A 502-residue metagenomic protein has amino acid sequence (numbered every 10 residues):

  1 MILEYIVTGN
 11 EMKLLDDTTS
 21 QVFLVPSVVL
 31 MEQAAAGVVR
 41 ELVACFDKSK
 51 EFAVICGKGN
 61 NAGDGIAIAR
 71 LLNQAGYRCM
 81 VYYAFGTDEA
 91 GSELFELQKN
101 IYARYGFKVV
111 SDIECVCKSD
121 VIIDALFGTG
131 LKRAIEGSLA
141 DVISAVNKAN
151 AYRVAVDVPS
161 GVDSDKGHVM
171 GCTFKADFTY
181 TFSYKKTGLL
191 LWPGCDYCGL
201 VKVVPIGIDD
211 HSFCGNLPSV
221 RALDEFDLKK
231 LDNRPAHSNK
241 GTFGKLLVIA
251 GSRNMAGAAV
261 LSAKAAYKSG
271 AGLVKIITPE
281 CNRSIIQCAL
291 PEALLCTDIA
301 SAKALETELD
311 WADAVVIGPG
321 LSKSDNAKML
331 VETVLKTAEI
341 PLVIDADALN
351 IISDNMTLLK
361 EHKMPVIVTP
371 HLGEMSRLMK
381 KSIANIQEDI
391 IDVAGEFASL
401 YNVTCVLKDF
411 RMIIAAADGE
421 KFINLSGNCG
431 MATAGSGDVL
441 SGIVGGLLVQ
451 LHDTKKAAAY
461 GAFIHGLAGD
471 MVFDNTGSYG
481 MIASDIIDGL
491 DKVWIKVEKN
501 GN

Functional and structural regions predicted by a protein language model:
M1-M80, L189-L342, A346, N350-I367 (+1 more regions): Small-residue (G/A/S/T)-rich helix-start motifs and N-terminal tracts that mark the onset
V39-A125, A134-V156: Nucleotide and nucleotide-moiety/phosphate-recognizing core
Y83-F85, I113-V116, S183, C296-I299 (+1 more regions): Short beta->alpha connector loops at strand-helix junctions that form conserved, small/polar/Pro-enriched
T87-E89, T129-L131, K323-S324, N350-I351: Short, small-residue-enriched loops and turns at beta-alpha junctions that line or gate enzyme active sites
E93, P159-T173, L349-E361: Glycine-rich, charge-decorated loop segments at or immediately adjacent to ligand/cofactor-binding or catalytic sites
K99, D120-F127, D310-G320: Small/polar-residue-rich loop-to-helix segments that shape phosphate-bearing ligand pockets
V116-D120, T173, L309-D310, L335: A short, aliphatic-rich alpha-helical micro-motif
D120-V121, L126-P218: Internal gly/pro-rich beta-alpha loop/helix module that stabilizes soluble enzyme cofactors or their anionic handles
